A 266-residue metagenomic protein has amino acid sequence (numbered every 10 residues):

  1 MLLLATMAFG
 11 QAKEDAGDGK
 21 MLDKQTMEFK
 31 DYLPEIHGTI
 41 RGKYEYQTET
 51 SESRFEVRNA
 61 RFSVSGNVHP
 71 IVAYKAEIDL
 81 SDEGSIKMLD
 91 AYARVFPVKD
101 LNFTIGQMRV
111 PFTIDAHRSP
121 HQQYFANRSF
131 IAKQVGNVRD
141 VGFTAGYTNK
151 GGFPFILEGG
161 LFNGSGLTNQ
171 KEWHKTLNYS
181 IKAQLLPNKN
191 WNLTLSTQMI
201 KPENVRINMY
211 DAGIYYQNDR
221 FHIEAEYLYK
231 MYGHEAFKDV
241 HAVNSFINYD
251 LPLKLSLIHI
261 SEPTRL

Functional and structural regions predicted by a protein language model:
M1-K20: Cleavable N-terminal export/targeting peptides
K24-G164, K175-L177, A183-N192: Outer membrane beta-barrel
E49-E52, N169-H174, N204-R206, E235-K238: Short, solvent-exposed loop/turn segments at secondary-structure boundaries
K87-L89, N163, L177-Y179, M199 (+3 more regions): Transmembrane beta-barrel architecture of outer-membrane proteins
W191, S196-Q198, Y215: Accessory alpha-helical/coil subdomains and C-terminal extensions that flank or cap enzyme catalytic cores
I207-E235, N248-Y249: Oxyanion-binding "anion nests"
A242-F246, D250-L257: Loop/turn-rich, solvent-exposed surfaces of beta-rich toroidal or solenoidal domains
I258-T264: Conserved small/polar residues in nucleotide/adenosyl-binding loops
